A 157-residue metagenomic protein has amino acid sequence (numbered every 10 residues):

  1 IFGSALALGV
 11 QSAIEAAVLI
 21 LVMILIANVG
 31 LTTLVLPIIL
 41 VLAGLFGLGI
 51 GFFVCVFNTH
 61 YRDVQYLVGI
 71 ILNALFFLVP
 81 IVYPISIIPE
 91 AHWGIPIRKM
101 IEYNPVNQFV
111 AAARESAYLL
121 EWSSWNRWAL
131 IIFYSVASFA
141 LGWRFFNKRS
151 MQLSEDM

Functional and structural regions predicted by a protein language model:
F2-I71, E121-R144: Alpha-helical transmembrane segments and their short interhelical loops
G3, Q65-V68, L72, V79 (+2 more regions): Membrane-interacting alpha-helical segments
L6-V10, L75, A117, M157: Residue-level detector of secondary-structure transition/capping positions
T59, D63, I87, M151-Q152: Perimembrane helix-loop junctions in membrane proteins
P80-A137: Membrane-interfacial helix-loop-helix junctions in multi-pass membrane proteins
N147-M157: Short cytosolic juxtamembrane segments of multi-pass membrane proteins
